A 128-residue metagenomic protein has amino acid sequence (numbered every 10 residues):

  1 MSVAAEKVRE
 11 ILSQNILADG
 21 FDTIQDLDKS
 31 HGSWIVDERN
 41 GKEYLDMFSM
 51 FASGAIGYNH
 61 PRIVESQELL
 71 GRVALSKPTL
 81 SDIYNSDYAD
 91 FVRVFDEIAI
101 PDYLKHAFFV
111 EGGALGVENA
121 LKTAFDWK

Functional and structural regions predicted by a protein language model:
M1-G20: Short, compositionally biased leader-like segments
S2, Q14-N15, E43-W127: Glycine-rich loop-to-alpha-helix module at the N-terminal edge of alpha/beta enzyme cores
K7-V8, H31, N40, G116: Generic secretory/membrane-interface signal
G20, D28-H31, Y103: Short, basic and Ser/Thr-rich N-terminal targeting/leader segments
T23-I24, E97: Short, flexible, glycine/charge-rich loop motifs used to bind or transfer phosphoryl groups or to couple energy/partner
Q25-M47: Active-site and channel-lining beta-strand-loop segments that bind or position nucleotide-derived/phosphorylated
